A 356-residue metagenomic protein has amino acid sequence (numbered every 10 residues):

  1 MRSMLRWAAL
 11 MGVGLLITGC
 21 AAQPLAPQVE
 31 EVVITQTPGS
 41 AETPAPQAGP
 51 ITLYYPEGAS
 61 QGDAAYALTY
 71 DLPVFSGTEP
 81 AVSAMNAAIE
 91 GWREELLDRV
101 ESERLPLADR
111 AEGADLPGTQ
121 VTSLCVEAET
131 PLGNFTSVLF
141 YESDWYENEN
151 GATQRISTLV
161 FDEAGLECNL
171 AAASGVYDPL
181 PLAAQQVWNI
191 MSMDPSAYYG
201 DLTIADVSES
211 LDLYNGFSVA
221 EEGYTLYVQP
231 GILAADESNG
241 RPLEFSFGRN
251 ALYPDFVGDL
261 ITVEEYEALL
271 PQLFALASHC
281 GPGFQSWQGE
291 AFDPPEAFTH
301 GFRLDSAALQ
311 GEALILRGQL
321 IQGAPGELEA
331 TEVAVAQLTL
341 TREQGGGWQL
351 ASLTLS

Functional and structural regions predicted by a protein language model:
M1-A9: Bacterial N-terminal signal peptides that target proteins for export
R6, T43, E265, L269-L273 (+3 more regions): Intrinsically disordered, low-complexity serine/threonine-rich segments
L16-G19: C-terminal motif of bacterial Sec signal peptides marking the signal peptidase cleavage site
A21-N250, G258, P282, W287-E312 (+2 more regions): Compositionally biased intrinsically disordered regions enriched in Thr/Gly
Y177, P254-G283: Glycine-centered tight-turn and secondary-structure capping sites
